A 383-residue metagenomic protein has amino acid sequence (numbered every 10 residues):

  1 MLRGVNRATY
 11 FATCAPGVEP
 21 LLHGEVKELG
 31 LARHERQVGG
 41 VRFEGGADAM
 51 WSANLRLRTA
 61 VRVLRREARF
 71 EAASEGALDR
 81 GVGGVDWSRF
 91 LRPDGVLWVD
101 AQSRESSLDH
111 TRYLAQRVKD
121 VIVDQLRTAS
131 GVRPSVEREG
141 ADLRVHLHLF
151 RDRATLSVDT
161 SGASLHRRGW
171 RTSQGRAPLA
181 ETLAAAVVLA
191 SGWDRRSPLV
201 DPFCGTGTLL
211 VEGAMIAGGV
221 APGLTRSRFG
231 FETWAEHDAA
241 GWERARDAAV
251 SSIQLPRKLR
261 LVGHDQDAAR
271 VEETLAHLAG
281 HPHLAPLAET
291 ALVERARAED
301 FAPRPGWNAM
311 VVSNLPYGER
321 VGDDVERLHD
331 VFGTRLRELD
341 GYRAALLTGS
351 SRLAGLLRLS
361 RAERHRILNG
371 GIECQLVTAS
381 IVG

Functional and structural regions predicted by a protein language model:
L2-L143: Non-catalytic nucleic-acid substrate-recognition regions in nucleic-acid-modifying enzymes
C14, D265, T348: Short beta-strand/turn micro-motifs composed of small residues that flank or help shape donor/cofactor-binding pockets
R104-S107, A163-S164, P316-R320: A short, flexible beta-alpha/helix-coil linker loop
F150-R153, I381-G383: Short acidic-glycine loop/turn motifs at beta-strand connectors
L156-G192: SAM-dependent Rossmann-like transferase core, predominantly class I methyltransferases with a strong bias toward
L179-E299, E319, L328: Conserved S-adenosyl-L-methionine
E294-G383: C-terminal catalytic and target-recognition region of SAM-dependent MTase-like enzymes, primarily methyltransferases
